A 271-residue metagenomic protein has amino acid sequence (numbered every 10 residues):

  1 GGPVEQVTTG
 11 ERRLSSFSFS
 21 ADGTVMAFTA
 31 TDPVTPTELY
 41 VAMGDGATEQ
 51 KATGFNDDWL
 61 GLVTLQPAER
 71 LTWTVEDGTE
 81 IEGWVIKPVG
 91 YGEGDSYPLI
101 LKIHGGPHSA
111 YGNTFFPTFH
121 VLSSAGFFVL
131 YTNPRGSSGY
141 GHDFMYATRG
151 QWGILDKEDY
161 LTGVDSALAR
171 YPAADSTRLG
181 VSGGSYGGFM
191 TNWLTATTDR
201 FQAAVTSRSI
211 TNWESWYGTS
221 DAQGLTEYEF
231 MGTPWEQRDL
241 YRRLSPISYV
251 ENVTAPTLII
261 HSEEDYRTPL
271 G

Functional and structural regions predicted by a protein language model:
G1-E82, I86-D95, P107-A125, S166-A169: Peripheral, non-catalytic segments that deliver or gate enzyme domains
T31, K102-G106, S185, S262: Glycine-rich His-Gly loop
K102-G105, V121, Y131: Structural cue for short, hydrophobic secondary-structure segments
S124, Y131-G271: Active-site-proximal cap/loop segments of hydrolase catalytic domains
